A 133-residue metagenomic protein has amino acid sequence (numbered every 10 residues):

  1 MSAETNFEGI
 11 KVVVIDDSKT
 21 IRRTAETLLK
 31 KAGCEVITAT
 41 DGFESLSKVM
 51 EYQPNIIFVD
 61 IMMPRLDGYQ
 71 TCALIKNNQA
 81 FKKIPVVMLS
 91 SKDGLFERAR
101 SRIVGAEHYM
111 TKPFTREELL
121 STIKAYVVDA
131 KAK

Functional and structural regions predicted by a protein language model:
R23-K31: Charged docking surfaces used in two-component/phosphorelay signaling
G33-T40, K48, M110: Short hydrophobic/Thr-rich beta-strand motif most characteristic of the beta2 strand and flanking loop of CheY-like
Y52-F58: Active-site beta3 strand of CheY-like receiver
M63: Receiver (REC) domain active-site loop signature in two-component systems and cognate sites in sensor histidine kinases
F114-K124: C-terminal output helix
